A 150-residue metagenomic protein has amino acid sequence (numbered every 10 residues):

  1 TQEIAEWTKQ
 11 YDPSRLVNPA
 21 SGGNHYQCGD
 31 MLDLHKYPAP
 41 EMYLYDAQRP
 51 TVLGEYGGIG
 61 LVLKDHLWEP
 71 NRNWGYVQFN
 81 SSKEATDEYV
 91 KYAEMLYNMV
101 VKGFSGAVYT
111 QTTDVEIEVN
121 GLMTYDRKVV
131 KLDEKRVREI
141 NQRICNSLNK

Functional and structural regions predicted by a protein language model:
T1-M31, Q48, K91: Active-site neighborhood of glycoside hydrolase catalytic domains
P13, G22-G23, Y37, G57-I59 (+1 more regions): Catalytic metal-binding/acid-base residues of hydrolase active sites
V17-G22, A39, V108-Q111, R127: Intrinsically disordered, low-complexity boundary segments flanking structured domains
N18, Y37-P40, K91-E94: Short alpha-helical segments and helix-capping/turn motifs at coil-helix boundaries
P19, D33-L34, L53, T124: Structural signal for conserved beta-strand scaffold positions within catalytic alpha/beta enzyme cores
G29-L34, A85-T86: Short, flexible loop segments at the rims of nucleotide/cofactor-binding pockets, characterized by
D33-A47: Alpha-helical scaffolding within the catalytic cores of extracellular/periplasmic polymer-degrading hydrolases
L44-K150: Substrate-binding clefts and catalytic carboxylate motifs of secreted carbohydrate-active enzymes
